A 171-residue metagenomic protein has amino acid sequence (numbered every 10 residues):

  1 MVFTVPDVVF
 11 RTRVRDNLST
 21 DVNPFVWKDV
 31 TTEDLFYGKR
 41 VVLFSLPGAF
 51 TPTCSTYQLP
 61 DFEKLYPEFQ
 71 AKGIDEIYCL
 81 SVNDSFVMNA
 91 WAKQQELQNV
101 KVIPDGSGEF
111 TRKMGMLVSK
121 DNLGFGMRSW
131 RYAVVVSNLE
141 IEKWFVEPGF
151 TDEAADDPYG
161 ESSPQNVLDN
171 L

Functional and structural regions predicted by a protein language model:
M1-L171: Chalcogenol-based redox active-site neighborhoods
